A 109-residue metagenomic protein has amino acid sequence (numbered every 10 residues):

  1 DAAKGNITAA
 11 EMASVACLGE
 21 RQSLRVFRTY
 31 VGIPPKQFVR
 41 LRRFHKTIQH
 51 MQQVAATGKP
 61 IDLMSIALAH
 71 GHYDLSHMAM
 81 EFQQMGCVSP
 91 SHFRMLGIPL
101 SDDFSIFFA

Functional and structural regions predicted by a protein language model:
D1-T8, Q49-P60: Basic, amphipathic alpha-helical hairpins
A10-F44, A67-S89: Basic/polar phosphate-binding segments, predominantly the helix-turn-helix DNA-binding elements of transcriptional
K46, G58-K59, I98-S101: Juxtamembrane/interface motifs at transmembrane-helix termini
H50-Q53, M80-A109: …primarily DNA-binding HTH/wHTH and HhH modules…
